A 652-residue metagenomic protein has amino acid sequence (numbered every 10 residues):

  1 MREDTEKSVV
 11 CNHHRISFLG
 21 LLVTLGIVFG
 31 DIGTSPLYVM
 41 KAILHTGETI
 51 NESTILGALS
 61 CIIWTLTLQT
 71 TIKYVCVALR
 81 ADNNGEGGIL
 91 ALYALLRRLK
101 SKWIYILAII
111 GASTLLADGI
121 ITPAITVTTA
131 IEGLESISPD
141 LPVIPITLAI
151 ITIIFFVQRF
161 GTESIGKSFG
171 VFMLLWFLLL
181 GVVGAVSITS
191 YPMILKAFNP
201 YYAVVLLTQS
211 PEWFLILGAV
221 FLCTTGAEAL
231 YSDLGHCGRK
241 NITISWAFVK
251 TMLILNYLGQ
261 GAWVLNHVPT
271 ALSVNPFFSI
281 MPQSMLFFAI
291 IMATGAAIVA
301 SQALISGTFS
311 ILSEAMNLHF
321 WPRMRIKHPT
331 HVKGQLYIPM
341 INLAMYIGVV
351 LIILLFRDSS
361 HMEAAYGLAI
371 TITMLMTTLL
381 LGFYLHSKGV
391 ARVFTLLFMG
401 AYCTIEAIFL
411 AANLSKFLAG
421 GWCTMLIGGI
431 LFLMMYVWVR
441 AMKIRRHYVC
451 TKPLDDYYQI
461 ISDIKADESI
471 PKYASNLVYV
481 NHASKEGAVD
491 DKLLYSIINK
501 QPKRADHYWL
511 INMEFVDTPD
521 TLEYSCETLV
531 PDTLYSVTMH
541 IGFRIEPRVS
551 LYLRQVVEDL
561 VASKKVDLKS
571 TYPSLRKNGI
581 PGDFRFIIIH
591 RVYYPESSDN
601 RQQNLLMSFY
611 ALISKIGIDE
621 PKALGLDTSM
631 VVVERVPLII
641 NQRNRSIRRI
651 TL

Functional and structural regions predicted by a protein language model:
R2-L652: The structured alpha-helical core of multi-pass membrane proteins
